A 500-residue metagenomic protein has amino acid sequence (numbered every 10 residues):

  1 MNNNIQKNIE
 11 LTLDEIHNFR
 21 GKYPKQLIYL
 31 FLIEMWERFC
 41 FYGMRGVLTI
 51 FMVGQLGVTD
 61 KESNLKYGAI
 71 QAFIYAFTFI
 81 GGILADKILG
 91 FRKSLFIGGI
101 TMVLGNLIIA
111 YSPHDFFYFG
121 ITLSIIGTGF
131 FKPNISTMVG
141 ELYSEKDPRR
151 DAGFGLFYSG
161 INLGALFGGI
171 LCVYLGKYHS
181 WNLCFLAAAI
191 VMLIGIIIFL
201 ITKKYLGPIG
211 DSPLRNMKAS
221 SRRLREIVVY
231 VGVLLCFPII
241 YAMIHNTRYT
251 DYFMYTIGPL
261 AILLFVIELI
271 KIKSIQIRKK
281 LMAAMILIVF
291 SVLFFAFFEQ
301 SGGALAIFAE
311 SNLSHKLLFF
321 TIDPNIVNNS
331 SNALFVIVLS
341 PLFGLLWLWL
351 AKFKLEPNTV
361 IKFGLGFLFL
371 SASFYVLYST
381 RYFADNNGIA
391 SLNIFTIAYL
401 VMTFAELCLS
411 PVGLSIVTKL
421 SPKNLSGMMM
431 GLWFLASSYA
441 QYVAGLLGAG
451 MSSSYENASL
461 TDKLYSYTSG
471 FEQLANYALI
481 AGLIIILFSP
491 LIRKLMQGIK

Functional and structural regions predicted by a protein language model:
M1-K25, E145, G176-A306, S311-K316 (+3 more regions): Intracellular loop-helix junctions on the cytosolic face of multi-pass helical membrane proteins
M44-N64, S301-V327: Short amphipathic helix-loop junctions that connect adjacent transmembrane helices in Major Facilitator Superfamily/SLC
G68-A85, K132, S330-L345: Central cavity-lining transmembrane alpha-helices of secondary-active solute carriers, predominantly the Major
I74, R149-I170, G176-K177, C184 (+5 more regions): Glycine-rich segments within core transmembrane alpha-helices of 12-TM secondary carriers
K87-G99, I277, W349-L368: Cytoplasmic membrane-interface "Motif A"-like loop-to-helix N-cap segments of 12-TM Major Facilitator Superfamily
I97-Y118, G364-N387: C-terminal ends and interior cores of transmembrane alpha-helices in multi-pass membrane transporters/permeases
G105, F116-F131, N386-C408: Hydrophobic core of transmembrane alpha-helices in multi-pass small-molecule transporters, especially MFS/SLC-type
F130-S144, C408-P422: Intracellular juxtamembrane helix-capping segments at the cytosolic ends of symmetry-related transmembrane helices
